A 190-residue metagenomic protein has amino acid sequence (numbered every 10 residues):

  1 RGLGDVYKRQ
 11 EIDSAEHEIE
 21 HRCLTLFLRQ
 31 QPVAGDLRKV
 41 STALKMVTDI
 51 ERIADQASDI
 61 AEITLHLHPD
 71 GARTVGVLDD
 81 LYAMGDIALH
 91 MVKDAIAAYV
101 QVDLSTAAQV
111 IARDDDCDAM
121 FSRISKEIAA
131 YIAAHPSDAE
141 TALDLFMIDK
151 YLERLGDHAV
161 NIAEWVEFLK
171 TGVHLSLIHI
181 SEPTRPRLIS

Functional and structural regions predicted by a protein language model:
G2-G4, A54, V102, G156 (+1 more regions): Glycine-centered flexibility sites
G2-Y7, E182-P186, S190: Short, small-residue-biased leader/transition segments that mark boundaries at the very start of proteins
D5-F27, V40-A43, D94-Y131: Conserved amphipathic alpha-helical segments that form helical-bundle/coiled-coil interaction surfaces
I19-R22, L26-R29, V33, I60 (+6 more regions): Hydrophobic stripe of amphipathic alpha-helices that form coiled-coil interfaces
E20, D36-T48, R52-A57, A61-I63 (+2 more regions): Mg2+-dependent prenyl diphosphate-binding active-site environment of isoprenoid biosynthetic enzymes
Q31-R38, A72-L89, K93, V100-D115 (+3 more regions): Divalent-cation-assisted or electrostatically stabilized phosphate/pyrophosphate-binding catalytic cores
K45-H68, A95-Y99, A107-I111, D118-S125 (+1 more regions): A structural feature that tracks compact, well-ordered secondary-structure segments with a strong bias toward
